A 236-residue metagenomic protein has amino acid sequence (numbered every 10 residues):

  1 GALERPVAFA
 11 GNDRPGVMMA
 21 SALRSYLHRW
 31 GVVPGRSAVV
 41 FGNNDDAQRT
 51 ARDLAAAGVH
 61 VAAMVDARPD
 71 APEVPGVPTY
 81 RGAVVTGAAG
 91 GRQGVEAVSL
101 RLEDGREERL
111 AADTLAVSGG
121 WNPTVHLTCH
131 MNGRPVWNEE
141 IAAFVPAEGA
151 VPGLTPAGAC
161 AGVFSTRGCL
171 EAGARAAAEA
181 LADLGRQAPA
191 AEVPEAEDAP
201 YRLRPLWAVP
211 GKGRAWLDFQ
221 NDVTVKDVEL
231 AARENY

Functional and structural regions predicted by a protein language model:
G1-Y236: Residues forming the flavin
